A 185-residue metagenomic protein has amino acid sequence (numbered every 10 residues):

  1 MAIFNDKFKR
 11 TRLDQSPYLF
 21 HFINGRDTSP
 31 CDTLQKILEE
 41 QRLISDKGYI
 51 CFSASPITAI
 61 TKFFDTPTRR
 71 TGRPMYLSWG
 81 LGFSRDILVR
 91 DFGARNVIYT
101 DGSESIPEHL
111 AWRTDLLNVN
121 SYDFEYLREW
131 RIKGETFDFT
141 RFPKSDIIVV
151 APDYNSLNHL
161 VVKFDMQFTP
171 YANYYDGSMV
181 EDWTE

Functional and structural regions predicted by a protein language model:
M1-E185: NAD-dependent ADP-ribosyltransferases
